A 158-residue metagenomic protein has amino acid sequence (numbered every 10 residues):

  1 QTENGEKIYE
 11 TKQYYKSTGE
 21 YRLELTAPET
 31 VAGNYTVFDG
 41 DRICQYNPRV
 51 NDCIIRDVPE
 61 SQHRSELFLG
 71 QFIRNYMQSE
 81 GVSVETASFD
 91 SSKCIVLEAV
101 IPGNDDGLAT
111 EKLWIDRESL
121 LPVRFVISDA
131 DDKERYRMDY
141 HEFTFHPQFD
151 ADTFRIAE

Functional and structural regions predicted by a protein language model:
Q1-P48: N-terminal mature ectodomain segment of secretory-pathway/periplasmic proteins
K7-T11, A32-T36, I54, A109-E111 (+1 more regions): Short beta-strand segments
T18-G19, D41, N51, S91 (+1 more regions): Beta-strand-connecting loop/turn residues
Y21-L23, Q62-Q71, L121-V123, F145-A151: Short, surface-exposed linear segments at secondary-structure transitions and domain or protein termini
R22, R42-C44, I54, V96 (+1 more regions): General beta-strand recognition
E29-T30, E85-A157: Gly/Pro-enriched, hydrophobic low-complexity segments that function as extracytoplasmic propeptides/linkers
C44-Q71: Acidic/charged, solvent-exposed loop-and-adjacent secondary-structure segments enriched in E/D, K/R, S/T, and G/P
I73-V84: A short, amphipathic edge element
